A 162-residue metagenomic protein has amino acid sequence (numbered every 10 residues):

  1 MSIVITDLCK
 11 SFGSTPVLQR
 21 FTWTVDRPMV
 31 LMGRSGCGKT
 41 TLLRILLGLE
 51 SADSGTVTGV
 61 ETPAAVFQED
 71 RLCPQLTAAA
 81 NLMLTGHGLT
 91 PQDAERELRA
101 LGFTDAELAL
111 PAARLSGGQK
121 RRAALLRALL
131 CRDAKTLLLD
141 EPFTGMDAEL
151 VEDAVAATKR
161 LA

Functional and structural regions predicted by a protein language model:
I5-L8, T15-M29, G55, F103: Conserved beta-strand
V30, A123-L130: ABC ATPase nucleotide-binding domain "signature" region
L47: Helix-to-loop junction immediately C-terminal to a conserved catalytic motif
E69, Q75-D93: Q-loop/switch helix immediately C-terminal to the Walker
P91-E107, L129: Conserved ABC ATPase "signature" region
P111, E141-P142: Walker B catalytic motif
P111-L115, Q119: Conserved ABC ATPase signature
D140, D147: ABC-family nucleotide-binding domains
